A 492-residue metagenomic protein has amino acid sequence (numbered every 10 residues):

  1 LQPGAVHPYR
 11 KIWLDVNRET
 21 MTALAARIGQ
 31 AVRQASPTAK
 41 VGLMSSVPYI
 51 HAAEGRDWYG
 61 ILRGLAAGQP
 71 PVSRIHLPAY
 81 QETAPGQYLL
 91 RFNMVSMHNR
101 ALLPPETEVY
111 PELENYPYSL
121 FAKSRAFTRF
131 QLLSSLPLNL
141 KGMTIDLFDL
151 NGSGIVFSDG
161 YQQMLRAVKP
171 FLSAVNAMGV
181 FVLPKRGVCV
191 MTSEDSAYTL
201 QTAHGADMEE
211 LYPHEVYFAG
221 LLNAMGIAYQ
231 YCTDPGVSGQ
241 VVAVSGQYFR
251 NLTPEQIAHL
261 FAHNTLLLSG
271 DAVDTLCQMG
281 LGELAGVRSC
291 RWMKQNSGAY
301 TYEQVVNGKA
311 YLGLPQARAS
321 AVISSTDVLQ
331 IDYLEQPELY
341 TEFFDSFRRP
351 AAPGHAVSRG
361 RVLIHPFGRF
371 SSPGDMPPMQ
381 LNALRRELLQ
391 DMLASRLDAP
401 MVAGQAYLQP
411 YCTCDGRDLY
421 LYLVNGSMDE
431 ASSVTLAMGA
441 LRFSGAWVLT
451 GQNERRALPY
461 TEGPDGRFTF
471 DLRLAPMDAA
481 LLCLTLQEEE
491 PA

Functional and structural regions predicted by a protein language model:
L1, M143-L147, G239-Y248, L266-L268: Short acidic catalytic loops
L1-V41: Active-site neighborhood of glycoside hydrolase catalytic domains
T20, A35-Y212, G298-N307, L312-I323 (+5 more regions): Hydrophobic targeting/anchoring helices
G29, L62-R63, S96-R100, L132 (+5 more regions): Short amphipathic alpha-helical segments and helix-helix/interface helices
T38, E106, G226-A228, H263 (+1 more regions): A generic structural signal for alpha->beta connector loops
H214-Q240, V244-N251: A short, well-structured beta->alpha microelement
T233-D234, S245-P491: A conserved amphipathic helix/loop scaffold that creates a polar/acidic microenvironment used either to coordinate
